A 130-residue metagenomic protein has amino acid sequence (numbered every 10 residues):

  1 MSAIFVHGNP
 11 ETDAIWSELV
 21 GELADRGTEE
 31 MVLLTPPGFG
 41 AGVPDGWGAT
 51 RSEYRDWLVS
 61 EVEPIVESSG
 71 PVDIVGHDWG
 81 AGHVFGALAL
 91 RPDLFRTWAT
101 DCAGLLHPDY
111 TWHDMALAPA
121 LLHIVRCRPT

Functional and structural regions predicted by a protein language model:
M1-V43: Conserved HGGG/HGGXW glycine-rich cap/lid loop of the alpha/beta-hydrolase fold
N9-P10, A14-I15, F39-V75, W79-T130: Flexible "cap/lid" subdomain of the alpha/beta-hydrolase fold that forms the substrate-access gate
